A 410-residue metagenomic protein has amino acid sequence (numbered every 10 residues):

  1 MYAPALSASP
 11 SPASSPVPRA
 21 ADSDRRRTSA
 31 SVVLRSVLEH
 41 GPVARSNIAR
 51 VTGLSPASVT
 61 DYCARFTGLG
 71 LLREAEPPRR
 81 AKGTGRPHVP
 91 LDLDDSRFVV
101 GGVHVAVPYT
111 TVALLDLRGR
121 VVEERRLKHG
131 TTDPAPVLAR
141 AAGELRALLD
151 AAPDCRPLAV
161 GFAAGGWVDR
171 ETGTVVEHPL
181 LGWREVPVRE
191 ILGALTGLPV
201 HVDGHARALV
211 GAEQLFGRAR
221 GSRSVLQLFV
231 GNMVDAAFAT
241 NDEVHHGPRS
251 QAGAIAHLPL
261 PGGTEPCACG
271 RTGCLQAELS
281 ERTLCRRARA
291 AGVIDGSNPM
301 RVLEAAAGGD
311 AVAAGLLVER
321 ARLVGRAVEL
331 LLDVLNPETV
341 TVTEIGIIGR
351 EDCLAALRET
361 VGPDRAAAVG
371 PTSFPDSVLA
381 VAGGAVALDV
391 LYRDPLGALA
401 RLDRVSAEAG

Functional and structural regions predicted by a protein language model:
M1-P78, K82-R125, G130-R156, L275-G410: ATP-binding/phosphotransfer module of carbohydrate and carboxylate kinases, centering on a glycine-rich
I48, V121-V160, G166-S224, D352-G362: Glycine-rich phosphate-binding loop and adjoining helix at the ATP-binding site of ATP-dependent phosphoryl-transfer
V89, T110, L158-V160, R223 (+4 more regions): Change "...and in nucleic-acid phosphodiester-cleaving endonucleases..." to "...and in nucleic-acid processing enzymes
P90, V100-H104, P157-G161, V225-F229 (+1 more regions): Short glycine-aspartate micro-motif
D116, R170, A239: Short, acidic, Ser/Thr-enriched surface-loop or helix-capping motifs
E124-R126, T132-V137, W183-R184, E190-G308 (+1 more regions): Glycine/GP-enriched mid-protein hinge/lid loop-to-helix segment characteristic of carbohydrate kinases
A164, V230-N232, E344-I345: Short secondary-structure boundary segments
